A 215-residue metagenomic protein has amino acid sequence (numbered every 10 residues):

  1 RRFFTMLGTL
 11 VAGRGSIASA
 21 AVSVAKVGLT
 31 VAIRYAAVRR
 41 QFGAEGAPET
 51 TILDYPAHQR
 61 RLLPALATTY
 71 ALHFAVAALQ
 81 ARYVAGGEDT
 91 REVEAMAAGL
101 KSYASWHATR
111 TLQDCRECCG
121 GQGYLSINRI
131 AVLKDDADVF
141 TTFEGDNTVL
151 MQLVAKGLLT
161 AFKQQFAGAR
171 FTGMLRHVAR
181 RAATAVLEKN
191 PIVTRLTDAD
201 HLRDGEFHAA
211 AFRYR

Functional and structural regions predicted by a protein language model:
R1-R215: Flavin-dependent oxidoreductase catalytic core characteristic of acyl-CoA dehydrogenase/oxidase-like enzymes
